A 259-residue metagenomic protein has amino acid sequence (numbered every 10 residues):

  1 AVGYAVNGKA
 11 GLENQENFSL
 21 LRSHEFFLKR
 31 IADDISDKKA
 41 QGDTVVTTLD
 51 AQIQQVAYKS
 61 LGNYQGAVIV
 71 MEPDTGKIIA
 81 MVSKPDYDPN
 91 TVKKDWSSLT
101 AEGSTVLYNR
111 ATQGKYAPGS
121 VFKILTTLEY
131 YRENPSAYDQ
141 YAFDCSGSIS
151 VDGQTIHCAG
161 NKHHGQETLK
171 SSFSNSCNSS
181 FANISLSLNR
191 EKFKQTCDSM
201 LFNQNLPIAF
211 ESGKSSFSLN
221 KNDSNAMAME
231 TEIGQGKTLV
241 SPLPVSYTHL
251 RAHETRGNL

Functional and structural regions predicted by a protein language model:
A1-A67, M81-R110, K115: Extracytoplasmic/periplasmic proteins that interact with beta-lactams or build/remodel peptidoglycan
A32-D33, D74-S120, L125-R251, R256: Beta-lactam-recognizing serine transpeptidase/beta-lactamase-like catalytic domain environment
V68-P73: Short hydrophobic alpha-helical segments used for membrane anchoring or interfacial signaling
L259: Conserved AMP-binding A3 loop
